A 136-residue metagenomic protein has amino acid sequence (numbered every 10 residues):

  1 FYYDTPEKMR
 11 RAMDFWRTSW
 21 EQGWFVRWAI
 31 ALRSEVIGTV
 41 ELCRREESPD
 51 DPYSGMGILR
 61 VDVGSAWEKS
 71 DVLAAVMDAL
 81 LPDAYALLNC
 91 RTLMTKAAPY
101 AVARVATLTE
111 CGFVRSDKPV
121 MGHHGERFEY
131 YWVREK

Functional and structural regions predicted by a protein language model:
F1-A66, D83-A103, T107-K136: GNAT-family acyltransferases
W67, D71-L80: Conserved acetyl-CoA pyrophosphate-binding loop and the N-cap/start of the following alpha-helix in GNAT-like
